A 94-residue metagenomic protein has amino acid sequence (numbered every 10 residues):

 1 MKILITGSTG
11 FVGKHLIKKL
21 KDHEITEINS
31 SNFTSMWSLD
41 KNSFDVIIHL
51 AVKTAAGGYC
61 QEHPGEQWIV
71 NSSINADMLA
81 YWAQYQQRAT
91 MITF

Functional and structural regions predicted by a protein language model:
M1-H23: N-terminal Rossmann NAD(P)H-binding glycine-rich loop of SDR-like oxidoreductase domains
T6, I47-K53, M91-F94: SDR active-site strand-loop-helix element
H15, K19, D45-V46, S73 (+1 more regions): Alpha-helical elements of Rossmann-like donor-binding domains used by nucleotide-donor carbohydrate transfer enzymes
K21-D22, P64-Q67, Y85: Glycine-rich, phosphate-binding/catalytic loops in enzymes
K21-K41: Adenosine-cofactor binding site in Rossmann-like domains, unifying the SAM/SAH pocket of S-adenosylmethionine-dependent
M36-N71: NAD(P)H-binding glycine-rich loop region in Rossmannoid oxidoreductase-like domains and their noncatalytic homologs
A76-F94: Conserved Rossmann-fold NAD(P)-dependent oxidoreductase catalytic core, especially the SDR/UDP-sugar
